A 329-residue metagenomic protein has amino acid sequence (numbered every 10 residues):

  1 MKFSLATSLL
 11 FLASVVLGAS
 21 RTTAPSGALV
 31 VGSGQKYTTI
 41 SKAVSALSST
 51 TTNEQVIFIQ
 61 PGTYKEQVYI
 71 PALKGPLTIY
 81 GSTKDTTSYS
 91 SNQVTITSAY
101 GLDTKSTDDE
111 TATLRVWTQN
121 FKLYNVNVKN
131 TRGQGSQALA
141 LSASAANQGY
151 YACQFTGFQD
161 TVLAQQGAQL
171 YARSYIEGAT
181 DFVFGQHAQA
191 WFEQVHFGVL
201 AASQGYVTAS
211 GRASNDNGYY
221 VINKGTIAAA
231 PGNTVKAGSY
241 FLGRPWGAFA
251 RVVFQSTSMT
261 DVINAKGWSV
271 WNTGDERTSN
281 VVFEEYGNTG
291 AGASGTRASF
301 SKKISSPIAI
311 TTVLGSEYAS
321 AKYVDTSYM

Functional and structural regions predicted by a protein language model:
M1-R21: Fungal secretory targeting signals
A19-G32, K36-M329: Sequence-level preference for short, compositionally simple segments enriched in small aliphatic or small polar residues
